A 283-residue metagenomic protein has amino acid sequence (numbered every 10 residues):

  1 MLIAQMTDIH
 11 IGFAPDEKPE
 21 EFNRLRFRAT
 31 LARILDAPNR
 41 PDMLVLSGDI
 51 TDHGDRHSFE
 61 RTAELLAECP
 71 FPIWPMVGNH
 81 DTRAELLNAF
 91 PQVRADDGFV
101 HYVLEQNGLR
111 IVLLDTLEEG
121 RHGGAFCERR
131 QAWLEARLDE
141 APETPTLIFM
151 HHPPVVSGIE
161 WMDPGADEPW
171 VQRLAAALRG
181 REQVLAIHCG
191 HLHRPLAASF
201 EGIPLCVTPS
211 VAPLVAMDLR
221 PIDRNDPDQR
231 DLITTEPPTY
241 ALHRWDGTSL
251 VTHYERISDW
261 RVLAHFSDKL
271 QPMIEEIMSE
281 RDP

Functional and structural regions predicted by a protein language model:
M1-F13, G108-E118, L147-M150, I203-P209 (+1 more regions): Active-site-proximal beta-strand elements of phosphoester/diester hydrolases
M1-R61, L65, S157: N-terminal active-site segment of His-dependent metallophosphoesterases
T7-F27, D52, R83-D97, G120-E128 (+4 more regions): Acidic/histidine-rich helix-loop elements that form or flank divalent-metal/phosphate-binding sites at the catalytic
D8, G48-D49, G78, H151 (+1 more regions): Active-site glycine-centered loops adjacent to acidic/histidine catalytic or metal-binding residues that shape
T30-M43, G123-C206, T239-L242, D246 (+2 more regions): His/acidic metal-ligating clusters that form di-metal
R56-E140, W170-Q183, E201, P213 (+1 more regions): Extended active-site neighborhood of metal-dependent phosphoesterases/phosphodiesterases
P209-I222: His/Asp/Glu-enriched short active-site or ligand-binding loop at hydrolase and phosphoryl-transfer sites
